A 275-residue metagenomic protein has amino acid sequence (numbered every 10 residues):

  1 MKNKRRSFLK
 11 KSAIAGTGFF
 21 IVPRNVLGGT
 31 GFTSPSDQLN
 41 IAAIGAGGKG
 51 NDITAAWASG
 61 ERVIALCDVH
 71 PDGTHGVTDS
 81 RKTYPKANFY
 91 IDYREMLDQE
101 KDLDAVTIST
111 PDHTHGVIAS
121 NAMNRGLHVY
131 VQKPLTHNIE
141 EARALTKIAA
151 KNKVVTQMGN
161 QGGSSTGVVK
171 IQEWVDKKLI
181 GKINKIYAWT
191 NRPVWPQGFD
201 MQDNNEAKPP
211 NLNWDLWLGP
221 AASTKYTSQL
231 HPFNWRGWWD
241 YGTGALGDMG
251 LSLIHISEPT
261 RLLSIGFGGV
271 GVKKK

Functional and structural regions predicted by a protein language model:
M1-V131, R143-V155: N-terminal glycine-/serine-/threonine-rich beta1-alpha1-beta2 phosphate-ribose binding loop of Rossmann-like
S12, G16, F20, G28 (+4 more regions): C-terminal helical cap and adjacent loop that interface with cofactors, partners, or active-site loops
G116, P196, I265: Glycine/Thr-rich phosphate-binding loops of Rossmann-like dinucleotide-binding domains
G116, S120, R143, S165-V169 (+2 more regions): A structural signal for well-ordered alpha-helical segments within the folded catalytic domains of diverse enzymes
H128, T136-N211, L216: A contiguous active-site-proximal alpha/beta segment in oxidoreductase catalytic domains
P210-I254: Glycine-rich, aromatic-lined ligand/substrate-binding cores of catalytic and carbohydrate-binding domains
S252-G269: Residue-level detector of conserved catalytic or cofactor/ligand-binding positions in enzyme active sites
